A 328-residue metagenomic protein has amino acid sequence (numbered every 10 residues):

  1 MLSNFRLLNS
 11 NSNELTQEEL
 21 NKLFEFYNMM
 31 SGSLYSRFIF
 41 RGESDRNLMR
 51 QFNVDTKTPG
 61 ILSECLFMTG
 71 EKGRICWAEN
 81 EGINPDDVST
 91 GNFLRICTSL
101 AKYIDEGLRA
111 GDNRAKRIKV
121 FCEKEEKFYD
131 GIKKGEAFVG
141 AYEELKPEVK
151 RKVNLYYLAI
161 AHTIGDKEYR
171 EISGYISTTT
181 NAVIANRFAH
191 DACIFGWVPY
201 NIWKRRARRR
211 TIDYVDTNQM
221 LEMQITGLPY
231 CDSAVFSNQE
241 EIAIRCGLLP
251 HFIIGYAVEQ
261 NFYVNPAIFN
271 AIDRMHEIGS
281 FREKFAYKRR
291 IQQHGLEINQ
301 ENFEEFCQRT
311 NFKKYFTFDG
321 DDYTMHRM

Functional and structural regions predicted by a protein language model:
M1-M328: NAD-dependent ADP-ribosyltransferases
